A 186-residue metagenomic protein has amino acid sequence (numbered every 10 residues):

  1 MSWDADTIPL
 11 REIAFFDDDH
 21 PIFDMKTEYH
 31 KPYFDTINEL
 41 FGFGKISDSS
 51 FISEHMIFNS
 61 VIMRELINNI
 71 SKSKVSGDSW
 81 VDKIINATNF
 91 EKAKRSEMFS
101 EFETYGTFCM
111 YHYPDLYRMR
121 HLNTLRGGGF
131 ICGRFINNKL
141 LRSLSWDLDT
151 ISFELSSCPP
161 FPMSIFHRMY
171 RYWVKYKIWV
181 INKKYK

Functional and structural regions predicted by a protein language model:
M1-L10: Short beta-strand-to-loop acidic/aromatic patch adjacent to the donor-nucleotide binding site
L10-R11, F130: Generic detector of intrinsically disordered, low-complexity, polar/charged segments
E12-K92: Conserved catalytic core of nucleotide-sugar-dependent glycosyltransferases
S79-K186: A glycosyltransferase accessory/donor-loop signature
